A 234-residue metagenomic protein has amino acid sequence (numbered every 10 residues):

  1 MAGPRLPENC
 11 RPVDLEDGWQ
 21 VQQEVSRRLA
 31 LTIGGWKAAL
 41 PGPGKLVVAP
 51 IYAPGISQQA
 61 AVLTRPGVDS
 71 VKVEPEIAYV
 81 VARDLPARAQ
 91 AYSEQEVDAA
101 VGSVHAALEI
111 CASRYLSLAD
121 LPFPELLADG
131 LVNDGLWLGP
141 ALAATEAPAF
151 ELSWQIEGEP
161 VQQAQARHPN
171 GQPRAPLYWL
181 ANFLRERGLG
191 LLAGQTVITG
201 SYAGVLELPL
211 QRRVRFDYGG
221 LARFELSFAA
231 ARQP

Functional and structural regions predicted by a protein language model:
M1-Q172, L177, E186, E207-P209 (+2 more regions): Catalytic-core "active-site belt" of small-molecule-metabolizing enzymes, emphasizing His/Asp/Glu-rich regions
I156-G158, T199, G219: Short strand-turn-strand beta-turns centered on an Asx-Gly dipeptide
P176-P209: A conserved acidic, glycine/proline-rich C-terminal tail/linker
F216: Carbohydrate-binding surfaces in secreted/extracellular proteins
Q233-P234: Non-transmembrane, aqueous-exposed alpha-helical and coiled segments at domain scale
